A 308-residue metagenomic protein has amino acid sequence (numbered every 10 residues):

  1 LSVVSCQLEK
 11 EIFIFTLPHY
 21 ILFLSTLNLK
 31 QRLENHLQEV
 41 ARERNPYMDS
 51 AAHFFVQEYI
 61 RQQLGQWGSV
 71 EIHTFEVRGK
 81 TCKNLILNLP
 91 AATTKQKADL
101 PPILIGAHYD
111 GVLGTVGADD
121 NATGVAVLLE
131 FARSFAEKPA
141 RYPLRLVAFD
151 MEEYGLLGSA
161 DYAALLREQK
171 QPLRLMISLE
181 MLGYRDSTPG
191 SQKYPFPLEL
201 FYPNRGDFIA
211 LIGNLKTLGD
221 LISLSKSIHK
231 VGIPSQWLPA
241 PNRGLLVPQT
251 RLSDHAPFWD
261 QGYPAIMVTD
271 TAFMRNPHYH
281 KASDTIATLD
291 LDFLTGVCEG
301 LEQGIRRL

Functional and structural regions predicted by a protein language model:
L1-K10, I14-F23: Short, basic, low-complexity termini and linkers enriched in Ser/Thr/Gly/Pro that act as targeting/leader peptides
F23-F54, D110, M274-D284: N-terminal capping segment at the start of a domain
N28, R32-N35, E39, A51 (+13 more regions): Extracytoplasmic/secreted proteins, especially bacterial periplasmic and envelope-associated proteins
K30, G190, Y194-L308: Active-site-adjacent substrate-binding region of metalloamidase/peptidase-like peptide-processing proteins
R32-A92, L238-P239: A non-catalytic alpha/beta surface segment that caps or lines the substrate-entry region of metallo-dependent hydrolase
I86, L104-G106, R145-A148, R174-L179 (+1 more regions): Structural recognition of the beta-strand scaffold that forms the well-ordered cores of secreted hydrolase catalytic
T93-P102: Proline/glycine-enriched tight loop/beta-turn segments at coil->beta junctions that connect or precede beta-strands
V112-I222, V247-T250: Acidic/histidine-rich catalytic neighborhood of metal-dependent amide-processing enzymes
